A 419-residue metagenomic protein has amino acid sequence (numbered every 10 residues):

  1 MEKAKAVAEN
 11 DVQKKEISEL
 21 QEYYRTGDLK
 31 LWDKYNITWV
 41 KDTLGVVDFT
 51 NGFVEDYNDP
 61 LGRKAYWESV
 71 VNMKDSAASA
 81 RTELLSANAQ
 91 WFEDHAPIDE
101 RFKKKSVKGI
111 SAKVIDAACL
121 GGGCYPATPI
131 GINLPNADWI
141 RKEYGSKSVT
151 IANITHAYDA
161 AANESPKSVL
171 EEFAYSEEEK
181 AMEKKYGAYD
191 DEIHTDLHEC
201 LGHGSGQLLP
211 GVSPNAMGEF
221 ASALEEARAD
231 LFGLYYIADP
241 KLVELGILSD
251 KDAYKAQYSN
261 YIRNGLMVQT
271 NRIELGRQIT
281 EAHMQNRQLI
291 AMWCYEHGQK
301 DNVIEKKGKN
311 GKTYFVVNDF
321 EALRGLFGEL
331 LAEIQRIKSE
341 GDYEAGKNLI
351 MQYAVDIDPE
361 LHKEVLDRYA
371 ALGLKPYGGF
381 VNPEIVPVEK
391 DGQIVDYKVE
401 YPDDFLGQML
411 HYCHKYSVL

Functional and structural regions predicted by a protein language model:
M1-K180, G187: Contiguous, non-catalytic segments that form substrate-binding/exosite surfaces or channel walls
N10, S222-D239: An active-site-proximal "capping" alpha-helix that borders the catalytic cofactor pocket
D11-I17, V212-N215, L242-S259, E344-A345 (+1 more regions): Short, glycine/acidic-rich hinge or "gate" loops at secondary-structure transitions that mediate conformational
A77, K103-S106, K312, N318-L419: Extended, compositionally biased alpha-helical segments that mediate assembly or anchoring
A188-L201: Short alpha-helix carrying the canonical HExxH Zn2+-binding catalytic motif
G202-P210, A238-L242: Conserved helix-loop functional segments at active or binding sites
G206-A227: Post-HEXXH active-site segment of zinc metalloproteases
L234-I337: Long, well-structured alpha-helical subdomains associated with metal-dependent extracellular/ecto-lumenal hydrolases
